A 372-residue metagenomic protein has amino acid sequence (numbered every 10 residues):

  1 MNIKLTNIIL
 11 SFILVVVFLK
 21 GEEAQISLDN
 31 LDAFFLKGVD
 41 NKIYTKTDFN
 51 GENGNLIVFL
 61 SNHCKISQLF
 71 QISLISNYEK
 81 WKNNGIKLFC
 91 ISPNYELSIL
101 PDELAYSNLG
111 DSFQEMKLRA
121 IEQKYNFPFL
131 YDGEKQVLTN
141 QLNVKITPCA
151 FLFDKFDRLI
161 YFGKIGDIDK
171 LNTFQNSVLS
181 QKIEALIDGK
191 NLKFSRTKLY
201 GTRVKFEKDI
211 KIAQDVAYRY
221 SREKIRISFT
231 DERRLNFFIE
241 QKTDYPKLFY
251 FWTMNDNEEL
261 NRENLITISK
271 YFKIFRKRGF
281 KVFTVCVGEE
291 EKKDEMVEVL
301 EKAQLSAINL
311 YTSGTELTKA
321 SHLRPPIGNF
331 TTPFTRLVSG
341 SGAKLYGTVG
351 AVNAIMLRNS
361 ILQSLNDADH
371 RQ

Functional and structural regions predicted by a protein language model:
M1-I9: Bacterial N-terminal signal peptides that target proteins for export
I8-V17: Bacterial N-terminal signal peptides
E22-N55, K164-K247, S360-Q372: Non-globular targeting/processing and membrane-anchoring segments
L36, K42-F89: N-terminal, post-signal-peptide region of Sec/Tat-exported proteins
T47-F70, I183, F238-R262, I268: Short active-site neighborhood of thiol/selenol oxidoreductases, capturing the structured segment around
L69-S92, Y245-P246, R262-C286, E301: Conserved helix-turn-beta segment immediately C-terminal to the redox Cys motif in thioredoxin-like folds
G85-G110, Y125-K135, G279-K293, L305-L317: Thiol-based oxidoreductase modules, predominantly thioredoxin-like and allied folds used for disulfide exchange
L109-T147, L152-F153, L159-I160, V297-T332 (+1 more regions): Short, internal strand/loop/helix patches that form the active-site neighborhood or redox-interaction surface
